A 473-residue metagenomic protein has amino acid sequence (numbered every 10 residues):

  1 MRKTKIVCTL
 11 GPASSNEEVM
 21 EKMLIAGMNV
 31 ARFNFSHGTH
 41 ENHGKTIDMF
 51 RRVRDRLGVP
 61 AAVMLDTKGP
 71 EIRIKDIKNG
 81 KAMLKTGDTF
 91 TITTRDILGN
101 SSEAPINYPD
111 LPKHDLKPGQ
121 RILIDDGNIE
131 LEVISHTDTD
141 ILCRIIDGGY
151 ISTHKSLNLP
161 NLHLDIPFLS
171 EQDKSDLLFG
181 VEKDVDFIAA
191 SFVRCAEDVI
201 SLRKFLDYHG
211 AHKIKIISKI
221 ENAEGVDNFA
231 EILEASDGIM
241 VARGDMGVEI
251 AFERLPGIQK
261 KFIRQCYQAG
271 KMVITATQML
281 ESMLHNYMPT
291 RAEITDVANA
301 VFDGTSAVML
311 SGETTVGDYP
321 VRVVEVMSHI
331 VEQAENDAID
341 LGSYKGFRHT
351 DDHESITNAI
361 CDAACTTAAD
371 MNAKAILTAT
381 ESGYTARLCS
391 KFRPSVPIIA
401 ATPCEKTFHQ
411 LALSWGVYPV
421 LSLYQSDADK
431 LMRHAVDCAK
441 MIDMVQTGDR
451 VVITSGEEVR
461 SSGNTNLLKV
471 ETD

Functional and structural regions predicted by a protein language model:
M1-D473: Non-catalytic helical/linker scaffolds that mediate oligomerization, partner binding, and domain coupling around large
